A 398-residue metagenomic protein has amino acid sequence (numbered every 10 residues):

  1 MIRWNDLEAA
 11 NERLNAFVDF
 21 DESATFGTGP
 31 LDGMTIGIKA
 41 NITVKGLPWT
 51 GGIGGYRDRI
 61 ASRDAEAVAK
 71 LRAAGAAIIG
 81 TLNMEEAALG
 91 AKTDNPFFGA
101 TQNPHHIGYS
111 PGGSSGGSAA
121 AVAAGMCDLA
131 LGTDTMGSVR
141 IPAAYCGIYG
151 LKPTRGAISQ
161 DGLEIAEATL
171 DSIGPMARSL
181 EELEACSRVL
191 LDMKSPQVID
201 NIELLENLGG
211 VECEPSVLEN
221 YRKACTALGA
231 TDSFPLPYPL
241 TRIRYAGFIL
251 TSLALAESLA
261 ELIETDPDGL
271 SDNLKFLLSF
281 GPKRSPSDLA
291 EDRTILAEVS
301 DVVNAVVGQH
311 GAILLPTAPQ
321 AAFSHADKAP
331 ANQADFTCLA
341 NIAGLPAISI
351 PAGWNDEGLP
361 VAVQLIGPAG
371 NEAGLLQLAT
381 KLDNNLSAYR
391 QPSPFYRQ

Functional and structural regions predicted by a protein language model:
M1-I60, A65, A87-G90, A322 (+1 more regions): Short, well-ordered alpha-helical
A16-F20, A24, Y149-N220, A388-Y396: A short helix-breaking turn/cap at a secondary-structure junction
L31-G51, I249-A297, N304, P351-A362: Short helix-loop capping/hinge segments that flank enzyme active sites or metal/cofactor-binding pockets
I36, K45-P48, R188-I249, F280-K283: Gly/Ser-rich, acidic/histidine-flanked active-site/gating loops
K39, L190, D288-Q398: Glycine-rich, small-residue loops and helix-cap segments that act as flexible hinges at active-site edges
G55-R59, D171-R178, S279-R284, L365-I366: Short, well-ordered beta-strand elements within core beta-sheets of diverse protein domains
D64, A69-S187, N341, P346-A352 (+1 more regions): Short glycine/serine-rich loop segments
V217-P235, A260-T265, L289-H310: Acyltransferase
